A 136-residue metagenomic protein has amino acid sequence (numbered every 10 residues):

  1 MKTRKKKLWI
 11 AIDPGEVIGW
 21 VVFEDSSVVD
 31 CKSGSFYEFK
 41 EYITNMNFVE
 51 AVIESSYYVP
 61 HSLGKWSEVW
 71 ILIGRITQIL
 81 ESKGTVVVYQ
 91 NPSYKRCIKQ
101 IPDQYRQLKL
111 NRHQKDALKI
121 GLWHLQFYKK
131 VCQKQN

Functional and structural regions predicted by a protein language model:
M1-N136: Phosphate- and other anionic-substrate recognition elements at nucleic-acid/protein interfaces
